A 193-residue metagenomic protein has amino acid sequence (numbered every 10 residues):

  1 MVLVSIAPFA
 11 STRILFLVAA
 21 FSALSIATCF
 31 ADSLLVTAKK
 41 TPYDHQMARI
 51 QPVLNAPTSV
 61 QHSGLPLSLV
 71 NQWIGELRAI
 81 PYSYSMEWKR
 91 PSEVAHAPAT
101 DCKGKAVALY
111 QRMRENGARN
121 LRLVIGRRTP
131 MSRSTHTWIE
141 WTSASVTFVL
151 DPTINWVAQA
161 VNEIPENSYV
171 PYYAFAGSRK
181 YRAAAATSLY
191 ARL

Functional and structural regions predicted by a protein language model:
V2-F16: Bacterial N-terminal signal peptides that target proteins for export
V2-S5, S25, C29-L193: A structural boundary/capping signal
L15-S25: Bacterial N-terminal signal peptides
